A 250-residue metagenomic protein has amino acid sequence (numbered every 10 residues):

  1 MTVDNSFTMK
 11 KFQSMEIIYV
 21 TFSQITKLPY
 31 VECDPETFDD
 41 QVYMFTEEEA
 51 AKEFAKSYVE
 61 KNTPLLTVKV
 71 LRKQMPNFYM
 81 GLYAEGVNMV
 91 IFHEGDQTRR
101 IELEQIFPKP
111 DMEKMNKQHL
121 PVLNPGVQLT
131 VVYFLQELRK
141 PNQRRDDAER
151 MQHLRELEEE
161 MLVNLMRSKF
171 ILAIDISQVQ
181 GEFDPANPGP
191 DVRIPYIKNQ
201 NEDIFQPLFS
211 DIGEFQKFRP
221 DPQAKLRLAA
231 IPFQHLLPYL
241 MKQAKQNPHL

Functional and structural regions predicted by a protein language model:
M1-L250: An interfacial alpha-helical scaffold signature
